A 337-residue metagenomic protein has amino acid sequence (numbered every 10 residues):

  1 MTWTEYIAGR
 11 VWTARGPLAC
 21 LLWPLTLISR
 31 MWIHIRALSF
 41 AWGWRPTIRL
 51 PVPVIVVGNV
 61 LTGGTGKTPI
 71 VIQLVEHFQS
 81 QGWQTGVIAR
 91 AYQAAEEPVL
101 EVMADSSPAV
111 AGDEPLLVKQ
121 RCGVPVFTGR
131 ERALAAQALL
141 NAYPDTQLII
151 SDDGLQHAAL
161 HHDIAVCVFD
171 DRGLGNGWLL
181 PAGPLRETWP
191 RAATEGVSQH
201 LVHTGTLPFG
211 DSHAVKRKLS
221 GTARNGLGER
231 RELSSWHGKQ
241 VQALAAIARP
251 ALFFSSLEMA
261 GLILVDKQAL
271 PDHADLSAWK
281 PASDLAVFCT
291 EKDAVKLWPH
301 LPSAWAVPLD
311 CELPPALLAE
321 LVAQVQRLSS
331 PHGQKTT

Functional and structural regions predicted by a protein language model:
M1-A8, Q81, L155-T337: ATP-dependent carboxylate-amine ligase
T2-P53: A transmembrane-helix-recognition feature enriched in membrane-embedded lipid enzymes and envelope glyco-/phospholipid
I28, T68, V118, D152 (+3 more regions): Residue-level signal for inorganic ion chemistry
A37-A104, K335: Walker A (P-loop) phosphate-binding motif
Q73, H77, D152, S256: Rossmann-fold NAD(P)-dependent oxidoreductase module
Q84, P125, I263: Residue-level detector of anion-binding/catalytic polar loops
A91-G210: Phosphate/Mg2+-binding loops and adjacent switch elements in nucleotide/diphosphate-handling enzyme cores
